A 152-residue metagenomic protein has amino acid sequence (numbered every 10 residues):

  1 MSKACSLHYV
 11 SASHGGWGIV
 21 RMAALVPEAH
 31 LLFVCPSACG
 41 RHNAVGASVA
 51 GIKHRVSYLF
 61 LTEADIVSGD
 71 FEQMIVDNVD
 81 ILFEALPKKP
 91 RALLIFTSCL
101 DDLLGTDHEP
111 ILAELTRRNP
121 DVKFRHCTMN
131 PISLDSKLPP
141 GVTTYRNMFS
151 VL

Functional and structural regions predicted by a protein language model:
M1-L152: An N-terminal assembly and electron-transfer interface module characteristic of large anaerobic redox and radical
